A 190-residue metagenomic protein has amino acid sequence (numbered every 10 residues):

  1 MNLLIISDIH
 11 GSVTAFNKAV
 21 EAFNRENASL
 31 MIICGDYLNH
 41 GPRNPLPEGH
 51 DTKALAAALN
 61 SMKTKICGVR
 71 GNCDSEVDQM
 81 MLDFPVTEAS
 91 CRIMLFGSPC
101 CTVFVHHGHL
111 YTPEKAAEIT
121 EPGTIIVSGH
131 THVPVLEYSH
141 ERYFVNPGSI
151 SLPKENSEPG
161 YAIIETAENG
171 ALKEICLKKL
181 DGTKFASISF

Functional and structural regions predicted by a protein language model:
N2-L95: Core catalytic region of metal-dependent phosphoesterases/phosphodiesterases, especially metallo-beta-lactamase-like
L3, S29-L30, C101-V103, I125: Structural motif
D8, G35-D36, G71, H107 (+2 more regions): Active-site glycine-centered loops adjacent to acidic/histidine catalytic or metal-binding residues that shape
A15-K18, A22-F23, V105-T120: Pre-active-site segment of Zn-dependent metallo-hydrolases
R43-P45, D78-L82, E88, K115-A117 (+3 more regions): Short, well-ordered secondary-structure micro-motifs
L59, I93, V105-H107, G148: Generic structural signal for conserved hydrophobic packing positions in ordered secondary structure
P99, H109-C176: Conserved beta-sheet core of the metallophosphoesterase superfamily
E174-I188: Short, solvent-exposed aromatic-acidic interface loops
